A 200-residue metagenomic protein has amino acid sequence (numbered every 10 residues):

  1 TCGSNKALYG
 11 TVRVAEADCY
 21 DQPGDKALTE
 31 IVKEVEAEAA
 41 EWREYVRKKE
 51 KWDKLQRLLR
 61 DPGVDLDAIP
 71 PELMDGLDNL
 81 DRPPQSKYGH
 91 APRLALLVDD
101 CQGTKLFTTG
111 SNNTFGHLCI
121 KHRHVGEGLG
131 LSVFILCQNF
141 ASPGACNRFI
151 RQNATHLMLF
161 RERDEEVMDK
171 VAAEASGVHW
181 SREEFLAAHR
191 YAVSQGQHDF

Functional and structural regions predicted by a protein language model:
T1-Y9, V14, Q22-V32, K49-E50 (+1 more regions): Conserved P-loop NTPase motor cores
E38-W52: Long amphipathic alpha-helices with heptad-repeat character, especially coiled-coil-forming segments used
H179-F200: Conserved AAA+ ATPase small/helical "lid" subdomain
